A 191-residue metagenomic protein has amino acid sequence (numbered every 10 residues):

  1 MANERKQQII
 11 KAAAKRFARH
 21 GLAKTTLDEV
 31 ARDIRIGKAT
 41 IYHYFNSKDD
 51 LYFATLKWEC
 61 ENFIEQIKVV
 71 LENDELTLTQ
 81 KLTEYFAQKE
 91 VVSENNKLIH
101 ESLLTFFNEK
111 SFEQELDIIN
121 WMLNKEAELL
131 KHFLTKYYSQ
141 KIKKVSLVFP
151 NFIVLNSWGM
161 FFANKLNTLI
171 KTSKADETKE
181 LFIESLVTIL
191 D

Functional and structural regions predicted by a protein language model:
M1-H20, K24-I36, D50: Basic, helix-initiating cap at the start of DNA-binding domains
I9, S47-F53, N62: Short amphipathic alpha-helical segment with a characteristic S/N-K-E followed by hydrophobic residues
R35-F45: Short hydrophobic/aromatic patch on the recognition helix
A54, K68-N95, F149-I153, K179: Hydrophobic alpha-helical connector segments
E61-I64, K68, F112-S139, V148: Amphipathic alpha-helical packing segments from all-alpha helical-bundle domains
E90-K131, L166: Short secondary-structure transition hinges
V91, E128-K136, L147, N151 (+1 more regions): C-terminal peripheral helix-coil segments that are non-catalytic and often amphipathic
